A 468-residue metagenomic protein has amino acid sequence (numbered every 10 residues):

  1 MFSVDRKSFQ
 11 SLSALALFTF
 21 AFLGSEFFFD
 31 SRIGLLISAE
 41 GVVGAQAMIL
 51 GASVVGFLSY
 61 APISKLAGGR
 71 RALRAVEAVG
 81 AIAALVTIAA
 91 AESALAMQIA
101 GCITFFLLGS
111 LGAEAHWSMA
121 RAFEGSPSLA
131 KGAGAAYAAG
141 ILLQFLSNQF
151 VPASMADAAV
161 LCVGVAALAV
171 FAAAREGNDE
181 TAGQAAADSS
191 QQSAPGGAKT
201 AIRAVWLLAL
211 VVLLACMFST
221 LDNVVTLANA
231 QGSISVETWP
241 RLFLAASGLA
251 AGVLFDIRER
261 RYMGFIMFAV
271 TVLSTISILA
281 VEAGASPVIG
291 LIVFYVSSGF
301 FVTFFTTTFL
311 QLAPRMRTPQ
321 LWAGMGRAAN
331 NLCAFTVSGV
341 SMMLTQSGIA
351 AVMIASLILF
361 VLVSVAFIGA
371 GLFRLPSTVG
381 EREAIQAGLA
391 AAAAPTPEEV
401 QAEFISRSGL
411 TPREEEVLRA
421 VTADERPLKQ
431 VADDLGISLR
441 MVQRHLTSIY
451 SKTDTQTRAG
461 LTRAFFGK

Functional and structural regions predicted by a protein language model:
F2-S53, L207-G232, T306: Helix-loop boundary and gating motifs at the non-cytosolic
V55-R71, A246-Y262, T345: Helix-to-loop junctions at the C-terminal end of transmembrane segments in multipass secondary transporters
R71-T87, Y262-S277: Structural signature of the two symmetry-related core transmembrane helices
L95-E114, S286-T303: Hydrophobic core of transmembrane alpha-helices in multi-pass small-molecule transporters, especially MFS/SLC-type
L108-F123, F300-M316: Intracellular juxtamembrane helix-capping segments at the cytosolic ends of symmetry-related transmembrane helices
Y262-V302: C-terminal transmembrane helical hairpin of 12-TM major facilitator-type secondary transporters
M316-Q346: A late C-terminal transmembrane helix in Major Facilitator Superfamily
A390-T447, K452, R463-K468: Helix-turn-helix DNA-binding segment
